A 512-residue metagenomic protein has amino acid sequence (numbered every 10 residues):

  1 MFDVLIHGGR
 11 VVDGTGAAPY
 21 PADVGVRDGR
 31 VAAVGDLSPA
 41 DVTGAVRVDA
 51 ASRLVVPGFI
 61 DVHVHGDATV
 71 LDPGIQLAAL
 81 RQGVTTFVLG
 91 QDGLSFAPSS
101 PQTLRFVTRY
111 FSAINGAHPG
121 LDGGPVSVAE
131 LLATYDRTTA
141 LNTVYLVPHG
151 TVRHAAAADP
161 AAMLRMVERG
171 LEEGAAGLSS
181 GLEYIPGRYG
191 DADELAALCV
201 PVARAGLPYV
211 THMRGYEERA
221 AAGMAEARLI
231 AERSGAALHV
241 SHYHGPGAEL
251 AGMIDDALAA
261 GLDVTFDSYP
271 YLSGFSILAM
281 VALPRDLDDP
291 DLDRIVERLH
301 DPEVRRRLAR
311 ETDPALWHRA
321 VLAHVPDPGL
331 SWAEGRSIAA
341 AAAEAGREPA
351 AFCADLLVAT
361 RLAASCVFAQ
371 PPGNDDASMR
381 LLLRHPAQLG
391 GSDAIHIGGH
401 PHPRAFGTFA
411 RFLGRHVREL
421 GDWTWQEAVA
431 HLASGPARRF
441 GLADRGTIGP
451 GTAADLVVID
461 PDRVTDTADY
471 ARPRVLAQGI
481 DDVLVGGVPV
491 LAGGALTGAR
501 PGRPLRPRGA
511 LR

Functional and structural regions predicted by a protein language model:
F2-G58, P73, D466-D469: Histidine-rich, glycine-flanked metal-binding segment
G9, R380-A387, S392-D393, T408 (+1 more regions): C-terminal cap of metal-dependent C-N hydrolases
G9, V24, G29, S52 (+13 more regions): Divalent metal-coordination and catalytic microenvironments
V11-D23, A339, S365-G373, M379 (+3 more regions): Acidic, glycine-enriched loop/beta-strand segments at the rims of small-molecule binding/catalytic pockets
L54-A78: Di-metal (Zn2+ and/or Mg2+/Mn2+) metal-binding site signature of metallo-dependent hydrolases with the MBL/beta-CASP
D72-G177, L262: Divalent-metal coordination cores built from histidine and acidic residues
L131, Y135, T139-A155, D159-Y184 (+2 more regions): Active-site neighborhoods of metal-dependent hydrolases
R165, R169-E226: Divalent metal-binding pocket/active-site signature
